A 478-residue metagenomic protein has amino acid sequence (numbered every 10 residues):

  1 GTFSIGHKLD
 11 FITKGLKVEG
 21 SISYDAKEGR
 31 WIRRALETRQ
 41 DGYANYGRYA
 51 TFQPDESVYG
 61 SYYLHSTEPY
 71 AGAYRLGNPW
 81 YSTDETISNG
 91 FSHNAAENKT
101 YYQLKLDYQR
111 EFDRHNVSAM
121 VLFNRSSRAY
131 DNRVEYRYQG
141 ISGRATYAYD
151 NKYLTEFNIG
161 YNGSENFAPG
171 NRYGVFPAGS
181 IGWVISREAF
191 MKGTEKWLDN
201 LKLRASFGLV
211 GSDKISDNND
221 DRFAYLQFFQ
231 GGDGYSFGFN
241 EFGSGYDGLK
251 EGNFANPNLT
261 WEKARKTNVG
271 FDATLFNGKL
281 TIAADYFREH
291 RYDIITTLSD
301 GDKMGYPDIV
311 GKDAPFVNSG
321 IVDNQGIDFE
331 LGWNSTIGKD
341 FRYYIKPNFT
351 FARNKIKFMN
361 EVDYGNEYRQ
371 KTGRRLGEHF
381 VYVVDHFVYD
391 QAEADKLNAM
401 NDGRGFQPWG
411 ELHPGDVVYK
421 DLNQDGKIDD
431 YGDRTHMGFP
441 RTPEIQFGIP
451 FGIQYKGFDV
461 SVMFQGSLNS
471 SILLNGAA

Functional and structural regions predicted by a protein language model:
G1-A35, A44-V381, I453: Extracellular/periplasmic, surface-exposed regions of secreted and cell-surface proteins
S4, T146, R342-K346, P440-L468: Conserved C-terminal beta-signal and adjacent last beta-strands/turns of outer-membrane beta-barrel proteins
Y46, T336-R441, I472: Conserved small-residue
K196, R291-D293, R353-K355, K427 (+1 more regions): C-terminal beta-signal and adjacent terminal beta-strands/loops of Gram-negative outer-membrane beta-barrel proteins
N253-A255, D433-M437, E444-I449: Glycine-rich, charged/polar anion/phosphate-binding loops that engage phosphate groups from diverse ligands
